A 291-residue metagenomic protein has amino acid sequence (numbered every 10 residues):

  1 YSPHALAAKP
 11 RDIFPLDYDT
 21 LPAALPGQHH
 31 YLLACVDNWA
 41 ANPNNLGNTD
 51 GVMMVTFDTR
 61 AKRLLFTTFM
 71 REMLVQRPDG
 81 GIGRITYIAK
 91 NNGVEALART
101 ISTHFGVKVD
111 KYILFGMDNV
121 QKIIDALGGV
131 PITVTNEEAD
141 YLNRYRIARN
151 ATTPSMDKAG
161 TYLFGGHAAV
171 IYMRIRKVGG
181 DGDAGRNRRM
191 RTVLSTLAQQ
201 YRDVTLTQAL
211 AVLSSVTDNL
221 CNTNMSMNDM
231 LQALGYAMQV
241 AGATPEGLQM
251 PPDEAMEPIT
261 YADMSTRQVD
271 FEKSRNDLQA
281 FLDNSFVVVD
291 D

Functional and structural regions predicted by a protein language model:
Y1-D291: Non-catalytic, solvent-exposed segments at the cell envelope interface
